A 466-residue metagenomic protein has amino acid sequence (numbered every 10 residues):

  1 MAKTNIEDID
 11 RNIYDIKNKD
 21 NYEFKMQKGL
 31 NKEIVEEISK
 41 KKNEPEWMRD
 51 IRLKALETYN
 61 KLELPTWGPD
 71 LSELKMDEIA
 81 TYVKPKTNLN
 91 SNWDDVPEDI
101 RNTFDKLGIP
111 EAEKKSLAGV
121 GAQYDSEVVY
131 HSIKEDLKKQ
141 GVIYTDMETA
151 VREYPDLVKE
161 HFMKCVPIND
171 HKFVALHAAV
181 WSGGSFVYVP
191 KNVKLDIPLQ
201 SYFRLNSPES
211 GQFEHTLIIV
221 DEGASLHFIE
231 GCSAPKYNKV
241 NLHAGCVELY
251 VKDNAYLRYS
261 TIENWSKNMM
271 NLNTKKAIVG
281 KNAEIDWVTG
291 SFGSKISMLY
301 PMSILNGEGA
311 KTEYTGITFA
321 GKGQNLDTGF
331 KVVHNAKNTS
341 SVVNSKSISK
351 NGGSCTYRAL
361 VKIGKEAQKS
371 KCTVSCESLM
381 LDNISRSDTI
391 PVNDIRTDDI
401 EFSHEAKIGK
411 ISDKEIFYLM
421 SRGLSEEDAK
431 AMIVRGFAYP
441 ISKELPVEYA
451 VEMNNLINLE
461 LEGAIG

Functional and structural regions predicted by a protein language model:
A2-I9, Y22-D170, V174-A175, S347: N-terminal amphipathic, basic helical "cap/leader" segment at the start of enzyme domains
A2-K19, F24-G29, Y449-I465: Intrinsically disordered, low-complexity terminal tails
D15-K17, K32-E36, D394-I395: Short acidic (Asp/Glu) and glycine-rich catalytic loops that position anionic groups and cofactors
E33-I38, K414-Y418, F437: A general alpha-helix detector
L62-P69, A438-V447: Short arginine-rich
Y130-L424, P440-G466: Conserved beta-strand/loop scaffold segments within soluble protein domains that form the structured core and edges
